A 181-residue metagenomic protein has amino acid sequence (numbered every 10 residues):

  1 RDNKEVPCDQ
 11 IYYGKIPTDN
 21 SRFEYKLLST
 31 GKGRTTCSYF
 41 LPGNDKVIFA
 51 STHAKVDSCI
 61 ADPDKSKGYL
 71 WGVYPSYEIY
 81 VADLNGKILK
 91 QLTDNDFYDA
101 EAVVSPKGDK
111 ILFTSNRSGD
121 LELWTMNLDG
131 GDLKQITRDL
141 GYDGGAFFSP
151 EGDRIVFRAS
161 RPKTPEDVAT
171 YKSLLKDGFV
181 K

Functional and structural regions predicted by a protein language model:
D2-Q10, T30-T35, A50-I79, T93-D99 (+4 more regions): A flexible loop/linker signature enriched in serine peptidases of the S9 family
P7-S51: Blade-loop segments of beta-propeller domains
K15-N20, D83-K87, N127-G131: Short loop/turn segments that connect beta-strands within beta-propeller blades
K26, L89-K90, L133-K134: A structural motif specific to WD40 beta-propellers
P42-G43, P106-K107, P150-E151: Residue-level detector of Asp-centered blade-edge/turn motifs that repeat once per structural unit in beta-propeller
V47, I111-L112, I155: Hydrophobic beta-strand positions that form the internal "hydrophobic ladder" of WD40/Gbeta-like beta-propeller blades
G141-G144, G152: Right-handed parallel beta-helix/beta-solenoid
